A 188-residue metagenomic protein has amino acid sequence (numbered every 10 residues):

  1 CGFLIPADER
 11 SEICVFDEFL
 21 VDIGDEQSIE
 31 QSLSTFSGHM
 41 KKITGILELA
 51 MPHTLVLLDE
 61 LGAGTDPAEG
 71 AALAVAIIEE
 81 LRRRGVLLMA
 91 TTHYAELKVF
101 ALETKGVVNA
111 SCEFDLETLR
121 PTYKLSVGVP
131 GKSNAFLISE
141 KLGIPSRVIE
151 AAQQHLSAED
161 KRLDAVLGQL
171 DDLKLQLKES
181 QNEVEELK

Functional and structural regions predicted by a protein language model:
C1-E179: ATPase nucleotide-binding head domains, primarily ABC-like/P-loop NTPase cores
L177, Q181-K188: Terminal-proximal interaction/regulatory segments of ATP-powered molecular machines
